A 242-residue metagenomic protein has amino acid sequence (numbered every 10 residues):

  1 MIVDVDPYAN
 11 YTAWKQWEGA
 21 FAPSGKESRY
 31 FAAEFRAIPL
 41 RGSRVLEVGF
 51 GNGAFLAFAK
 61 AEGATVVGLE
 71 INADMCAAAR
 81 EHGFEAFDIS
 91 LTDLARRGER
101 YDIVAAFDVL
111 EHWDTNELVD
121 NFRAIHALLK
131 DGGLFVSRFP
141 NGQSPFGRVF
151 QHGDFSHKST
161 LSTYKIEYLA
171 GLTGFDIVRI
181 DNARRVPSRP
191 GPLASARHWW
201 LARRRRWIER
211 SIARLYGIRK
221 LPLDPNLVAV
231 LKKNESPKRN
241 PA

Functional and structural regions predicted by a protein language model:
M1-F107, N116-R123, D181-A183, P222-V228 (+1 more regions): Conserved N-terminal segment of class I S-adenosyl-L-methionine
V66, F135-V136: A short hydrophobic/small-residue beta-strand
M75, V109, N141-Q143: Active-site-proximal loop/turn and secondary-structure-junction residues that shape catalytic pockets, frequently
H112-W113: A short His-aromatic
V119-L134: A short glycine-rich, Lys/Arg-flanked "PGG" loop and its adjoining helix->strand segment in the class I
V136, R179-A242: A C-terminal cap/extension of S-adenosyl-L-methionine-dependent methyltransferases that defines the acceptor-substrate
S137-S159: Short, glycine-/aromatic-enriched active-site segment of Class I SAM-dependent methyltransferases
K158-G174: Short alpha-helix
